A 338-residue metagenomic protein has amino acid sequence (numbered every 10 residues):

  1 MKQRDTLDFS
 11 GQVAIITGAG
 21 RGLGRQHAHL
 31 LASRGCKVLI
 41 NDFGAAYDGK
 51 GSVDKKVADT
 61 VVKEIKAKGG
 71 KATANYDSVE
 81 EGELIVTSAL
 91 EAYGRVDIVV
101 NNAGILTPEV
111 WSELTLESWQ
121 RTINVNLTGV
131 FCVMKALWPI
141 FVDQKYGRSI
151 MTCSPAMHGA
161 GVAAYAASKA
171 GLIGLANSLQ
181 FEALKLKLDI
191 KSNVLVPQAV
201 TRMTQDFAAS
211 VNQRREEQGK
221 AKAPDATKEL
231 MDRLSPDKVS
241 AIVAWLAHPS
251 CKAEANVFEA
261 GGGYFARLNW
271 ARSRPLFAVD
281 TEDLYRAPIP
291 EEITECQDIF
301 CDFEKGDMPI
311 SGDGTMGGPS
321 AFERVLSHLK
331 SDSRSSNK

Functional and structural regions predicted by a protein language model:
D8-F9, K68-K71, S88-N101, T107 (+2 more regions): A glycine-rich helix->loop->beta "capping" turn within Rossmann-like NAD(P)(H)-dependent oxidoreductase domains
D8-L39: Canonical Rossmann dinucleotide-binding motif of NAD(H)/NADP(H)-dependent dehydrogenases/reductases, specifically
V62, K66, T73-Y76, E80-G94 (+1 more regions): Conserved amphipathic alpha-helix within the SDR
V110-W111, S118-Q120: Substrate-binding pocket helix/loop in short-chain dehydrogenase/reductase
M134-K135, N177: A short, exposed helix-loop element centered on a Lys and neighboring polar residues
V142, I150-N177, F181-K185, V196-D232 (+1 more regions): Catalytic loop of short-chain dehydrogenase/reductase
E216-N337: C-terminal helical subdomain
